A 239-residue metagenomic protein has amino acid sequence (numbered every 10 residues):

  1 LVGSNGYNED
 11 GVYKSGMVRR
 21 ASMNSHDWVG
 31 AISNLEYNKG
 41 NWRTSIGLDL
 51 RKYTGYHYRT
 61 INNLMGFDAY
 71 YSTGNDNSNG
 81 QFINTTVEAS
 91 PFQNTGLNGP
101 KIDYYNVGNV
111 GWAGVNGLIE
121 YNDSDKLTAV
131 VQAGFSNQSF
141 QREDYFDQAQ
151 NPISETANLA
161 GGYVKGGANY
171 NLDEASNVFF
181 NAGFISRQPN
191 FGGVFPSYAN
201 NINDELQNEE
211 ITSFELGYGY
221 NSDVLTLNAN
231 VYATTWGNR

Functional and structural regions predicted by a protein language model:
L1-T54, R59, T226-N230: Outer-membrane beta-barrel domain signature, strongest for Gram-negative TonB-dependent receptors and also present
V18, S45-D173, G193-F195: Signature of Gram-negative outer-membrane beta-barrel scaffolds
A21-R43, D123-S124, L159-Y163, S197 (+3 more regions): Subset of outer-membrane beta-barrel
D27-S33, G111-G117, G162-G166, V178 (+2 more regions): Hydrophobic, lipid-facing positions within transmembrane beta-strands of outer-membrane proteins
W28-V29, Y58, Y104, W112 (+3 more regions): Tryptophan-centric aromatic hotspots in well-structured domains and transmembrane helices
I32-N38, N116-N122, G167-N171, G217-N221 (+1 more regions): Transmembrane beta-barrel domains of outer membrane proteins
N41-T44, K126-A129, A175-V178, V224-L227: Repeated loop/turn-to-beta-strand initiation elements of outer-membrane beta-barrel proteins
N137-F146, T156, N169-E215, T226 (+1 more regions): Surface-exposed extracellular loop regions of Gram-negative outer-membrane beta-barrel proteins, predominantly
